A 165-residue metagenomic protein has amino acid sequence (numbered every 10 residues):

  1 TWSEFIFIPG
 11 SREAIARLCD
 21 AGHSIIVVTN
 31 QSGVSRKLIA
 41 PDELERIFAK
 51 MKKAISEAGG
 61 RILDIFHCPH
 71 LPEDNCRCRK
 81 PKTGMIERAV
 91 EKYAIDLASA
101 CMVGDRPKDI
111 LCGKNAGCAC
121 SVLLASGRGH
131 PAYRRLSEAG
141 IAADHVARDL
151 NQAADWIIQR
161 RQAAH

Functional and structural regions predicted by a protein language model:
T1-I6, I39-D42: Short glycine-enriched, charge-decorated loop/helix-capping segments at active-site entrances that position
S11-M51, R61-N75, G113: Substrate-recognition element of Asp-dependent hydrolases with the DxDx(T/V) motif
M51-S56, V90: Conserved hydrophobic residues forming the short capping helix/wall of the S-adenosyl-L-methionine
I55-R61, A94, A139: Short helix-capping segments at alpha-helix termini
R77-G113: Conserved Lys-Pro-Asp/Glu-containing loop-to-beta segment of HAD-superfamily phosphomonoesterases, centered on
Y93, A154-H165: Short, hydrophobic alpha-helical segments
M102-H145: Acidic, Mg2+-coordinating phosphoryl-transfer loop and its flanking beta/alpha structural elements, shared across
